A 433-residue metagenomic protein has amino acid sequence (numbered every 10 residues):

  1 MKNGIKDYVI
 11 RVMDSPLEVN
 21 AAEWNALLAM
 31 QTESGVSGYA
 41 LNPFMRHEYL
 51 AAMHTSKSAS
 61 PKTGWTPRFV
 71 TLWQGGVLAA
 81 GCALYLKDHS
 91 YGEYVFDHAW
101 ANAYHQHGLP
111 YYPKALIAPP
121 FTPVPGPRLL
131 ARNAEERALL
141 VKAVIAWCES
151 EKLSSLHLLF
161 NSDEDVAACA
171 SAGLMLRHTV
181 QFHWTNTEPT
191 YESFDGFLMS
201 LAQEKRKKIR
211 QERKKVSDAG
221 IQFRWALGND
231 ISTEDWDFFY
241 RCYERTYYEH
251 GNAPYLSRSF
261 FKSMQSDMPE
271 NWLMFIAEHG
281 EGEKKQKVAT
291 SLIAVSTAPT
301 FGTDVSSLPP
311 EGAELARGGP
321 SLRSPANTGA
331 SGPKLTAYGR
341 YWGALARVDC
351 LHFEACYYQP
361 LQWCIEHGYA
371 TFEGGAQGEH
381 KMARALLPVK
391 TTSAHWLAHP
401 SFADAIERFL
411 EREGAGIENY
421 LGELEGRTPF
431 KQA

Functional and structural regions predicted by a protein language model:
M1-A433: N-acyltransferase acceptor-side catalytic subdomain
